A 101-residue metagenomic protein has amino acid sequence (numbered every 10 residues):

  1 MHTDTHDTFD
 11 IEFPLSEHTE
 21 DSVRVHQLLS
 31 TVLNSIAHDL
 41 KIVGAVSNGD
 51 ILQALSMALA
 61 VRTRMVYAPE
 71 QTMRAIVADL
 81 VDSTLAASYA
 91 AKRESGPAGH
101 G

Functional and structural regions predicted by a protein language model:
M1-G101: Solvent-exposed interaction surfaces and binding hotspots enriched for charged
